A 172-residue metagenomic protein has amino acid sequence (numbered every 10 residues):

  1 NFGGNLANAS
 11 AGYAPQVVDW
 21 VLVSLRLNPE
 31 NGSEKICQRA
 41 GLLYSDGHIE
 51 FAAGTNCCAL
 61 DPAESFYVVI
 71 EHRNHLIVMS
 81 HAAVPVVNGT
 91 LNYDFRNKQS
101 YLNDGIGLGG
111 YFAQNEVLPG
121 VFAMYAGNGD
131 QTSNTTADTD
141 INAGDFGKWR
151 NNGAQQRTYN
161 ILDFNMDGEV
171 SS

Functional and structural regions predicted by a protein language model:
N1-A14: Short amphipathic, basic-aromatic surface patches that mediate peripheral association with negatively charged
N1-G3, Y111, A126: Boundary/junction segments of secreted and surface-exposed precursor proteins
W20-R26, Y67-V69: Beta-strand signatures of extracellular beta-sandwich domains
L27-N31, R73-L76, G153-Q155: Acidic glycine-/aspartate-rich tracts in secreted/extracellular proteins
P29-E50: Short, acidic Ser/Thr/Gly-rich low-complexity loop/linker segments typical of extracellular and cell-surface proteins
E50-F66, N74: Short Pro-Gly-centered beta-turn/loop motif in secreted/extracellular proteins
H72-V84: Short acidic/polar inter-strand loop motif in beta-rich domains
G110-L118, T132-I161, N165-S172: Alpha-helical segments with a strong preference for the paired helices of cellulosomal dockerin domains
